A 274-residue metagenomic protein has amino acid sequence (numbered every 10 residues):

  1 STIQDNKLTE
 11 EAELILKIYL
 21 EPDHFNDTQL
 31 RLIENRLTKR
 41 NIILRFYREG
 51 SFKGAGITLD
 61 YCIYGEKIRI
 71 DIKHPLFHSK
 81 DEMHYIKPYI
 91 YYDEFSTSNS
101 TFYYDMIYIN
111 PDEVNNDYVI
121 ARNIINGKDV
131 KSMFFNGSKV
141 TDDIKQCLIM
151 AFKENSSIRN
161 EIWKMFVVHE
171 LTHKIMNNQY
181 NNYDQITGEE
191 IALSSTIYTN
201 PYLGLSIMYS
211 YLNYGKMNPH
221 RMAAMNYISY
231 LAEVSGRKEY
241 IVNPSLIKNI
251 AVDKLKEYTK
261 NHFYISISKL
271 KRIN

Functional and structural regions predicted by a protein language model:
S1-Y61: Long, charge-dense tracts
Q29, I33, W163, G188-I191: Stable alpha-helical elements in mature extracytoplasmic
K53-R159: Active-site scaffold of zinc-dependent metalloenzymes
A151-N155, I197-N274: Long, well-structured alpha-helical subdomains associated with metal-dependent extracellular/ecto-lumenal hydrolases
E154-I162, F166, N182-I186: Soluble non-cytosolic domains of exported or imported proteins
K164-N178: Active-site recognition of the HExxH zinc-binding catalytic motif
N178-Q185, L203-M208: Short acidic alpha-helical/loop segments enriched in Asp/Glu that coordinate divalent cations
Q185-N200: An active-site-proximal "capping" alpha-helix that borders the catalytic cofactor pocket
